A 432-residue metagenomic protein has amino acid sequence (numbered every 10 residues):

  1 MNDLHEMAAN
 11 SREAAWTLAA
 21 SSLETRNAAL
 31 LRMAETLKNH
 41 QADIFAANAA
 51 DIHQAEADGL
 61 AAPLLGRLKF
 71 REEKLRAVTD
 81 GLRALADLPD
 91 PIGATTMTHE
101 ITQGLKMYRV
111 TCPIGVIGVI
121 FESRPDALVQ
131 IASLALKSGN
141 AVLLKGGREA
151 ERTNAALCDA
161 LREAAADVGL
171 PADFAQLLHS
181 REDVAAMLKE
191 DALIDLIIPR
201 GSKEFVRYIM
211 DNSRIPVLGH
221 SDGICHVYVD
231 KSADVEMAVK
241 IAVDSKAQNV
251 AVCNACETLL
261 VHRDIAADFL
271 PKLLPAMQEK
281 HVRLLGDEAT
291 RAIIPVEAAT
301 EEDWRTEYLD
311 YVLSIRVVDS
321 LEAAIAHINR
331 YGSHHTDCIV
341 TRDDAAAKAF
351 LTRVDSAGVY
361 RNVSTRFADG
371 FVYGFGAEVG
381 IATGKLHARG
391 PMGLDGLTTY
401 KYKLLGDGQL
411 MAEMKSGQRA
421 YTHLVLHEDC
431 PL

Functional and structural regions predicted by a protein language model:
M1-M107, L134: N-terminal Rossmann-like NAD(P)+-binding subdomain of aldehyde/semialdehyde dehydrogenases
N2, N10, E122-D126, Q130-A141 (+4 more regions): ALDH superfamily catalytic-core signature
S21-N27, I92, V168-A175, N249-A255 (+4 more regions): Flexible, glycine/charged-enriched surface loops at secondary-structure junctions
R71, T102, K106, A175-I194: A structured beta-alpha segment of the ubiquitous adenosine-cofactor-binding alpha/beta core
T98-V142, G147-L157: Substrate-binding/gating loop at the entrance of the active-site cleft, primarily in PLP-dependent aminotransferase-like
S138, A192-L193, S213, K280 (+2 more regions): Short, structured coil segments at secondary-structure junctions
T300-L432: Conserved C-terminal structural/oligomerization subdomain of aldehyde/semialdehyde dehydrogenase
